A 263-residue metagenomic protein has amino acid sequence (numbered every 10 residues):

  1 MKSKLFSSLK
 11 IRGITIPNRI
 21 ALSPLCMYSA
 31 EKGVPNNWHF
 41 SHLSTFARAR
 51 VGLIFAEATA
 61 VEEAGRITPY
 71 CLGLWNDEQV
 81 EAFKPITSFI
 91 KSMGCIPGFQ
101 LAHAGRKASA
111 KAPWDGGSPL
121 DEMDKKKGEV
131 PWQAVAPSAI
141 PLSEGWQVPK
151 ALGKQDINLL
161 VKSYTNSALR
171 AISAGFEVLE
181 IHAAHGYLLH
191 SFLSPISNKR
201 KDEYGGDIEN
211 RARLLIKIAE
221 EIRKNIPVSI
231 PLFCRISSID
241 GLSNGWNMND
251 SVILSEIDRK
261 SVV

Functional and structural regions predicted by a protein language model:
M1-A21, I90, R223: N-terminal amphipathic alpha-helix/helix-capping segment at the start of soluble metabolic enzymes
R19, A56-G116, K154-Q155, L159-V161 (+1 more regions): Acidic/aromatic-lined carbohydrate-recognition and catalytic surfaces of CAZymes acting on diverse glycans
R19-A21, L53, G94-G98, V178-E180 (+1 more regions): Structural preference for beta-strand elements that scaffold enzyme active sites
L22, F46, R50, I90 (+5 more regions): Conserved, mostly hydrophobic/aromatic
K32-V34, V161-T165, R170-I172, Y204-K217 (+1 more regions): Active-site glycine- and acidic-residue-rich loops that bind and position anionic ligands or nucleotide-like cofactors
L72-G98, I196-F233: Alpha-helix-loop-beta-strand connector modules within alpha/beta enzyme cores
S88, I96, A102-A174: Non-globular sequence segments
K260-V263: Conserved small/polar residues in nucleotide/adenosyl-binding loops
